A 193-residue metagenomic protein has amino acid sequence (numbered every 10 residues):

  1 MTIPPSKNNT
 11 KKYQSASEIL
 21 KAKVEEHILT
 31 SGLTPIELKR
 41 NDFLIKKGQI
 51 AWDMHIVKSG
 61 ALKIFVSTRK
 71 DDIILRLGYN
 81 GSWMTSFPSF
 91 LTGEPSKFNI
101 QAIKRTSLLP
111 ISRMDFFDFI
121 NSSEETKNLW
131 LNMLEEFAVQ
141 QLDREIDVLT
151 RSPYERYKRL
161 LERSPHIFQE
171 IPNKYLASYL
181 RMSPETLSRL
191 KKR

Functional and structural regions predicted by a protein language model:
M1-P35, K39: Cyclic nucleotide-binding regulatory module and flanking cytosolic helices
K39, K58-S59, Y79, K104: A cytosolic small-molecule/anion-sensing beta-strand core signal
F43, A61-V66, W83, S107-L108: Short beta-strand segments in beta-sandwich/barrel cores
L44-Q49: Short phosphate-coordinating micro-motif centered on Lys-Gly-acidic
W52, I56-K63, N80-G81: Glycine- and acidic-residue-biased ligand/ion/polar-headgroup-sensing regions
I73-N132: Cyclic-nucleotide recognition modules
I120-S123, Q141, R163-F168: Basic, amphipathic alpha-helical hairpins
R151-R193: Phosphate-/nucleic-acid-contacting segments
